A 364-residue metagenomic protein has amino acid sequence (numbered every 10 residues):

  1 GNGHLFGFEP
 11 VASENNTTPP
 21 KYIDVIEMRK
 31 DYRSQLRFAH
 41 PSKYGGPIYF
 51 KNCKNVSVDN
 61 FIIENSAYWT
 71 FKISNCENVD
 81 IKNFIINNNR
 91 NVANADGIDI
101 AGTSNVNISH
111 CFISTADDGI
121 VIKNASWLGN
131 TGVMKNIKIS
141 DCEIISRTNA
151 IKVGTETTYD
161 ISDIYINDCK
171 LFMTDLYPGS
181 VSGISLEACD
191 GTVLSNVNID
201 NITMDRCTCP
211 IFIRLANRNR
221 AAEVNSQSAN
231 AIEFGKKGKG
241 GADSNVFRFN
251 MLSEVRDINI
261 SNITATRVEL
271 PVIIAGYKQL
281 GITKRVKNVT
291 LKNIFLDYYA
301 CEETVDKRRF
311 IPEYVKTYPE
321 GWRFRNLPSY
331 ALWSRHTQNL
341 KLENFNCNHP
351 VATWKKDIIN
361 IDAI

Functional and structural regions predicted by a protein language model:
G1-I364: Extracellular/periplasmic carbohydrate-active domains that bind, remodel, or depolymerize complex polysaccharides
